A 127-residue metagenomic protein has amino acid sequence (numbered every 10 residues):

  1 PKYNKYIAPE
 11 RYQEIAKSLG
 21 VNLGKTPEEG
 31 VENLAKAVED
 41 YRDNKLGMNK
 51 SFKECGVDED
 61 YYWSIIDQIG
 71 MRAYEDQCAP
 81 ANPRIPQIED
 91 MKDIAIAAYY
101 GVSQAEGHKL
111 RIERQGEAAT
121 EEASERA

Functional and structural regions predicted by a protein language model:
Y6-A127: C-terminal charged capping/lid subdomain of soluble metabolic enzymes
